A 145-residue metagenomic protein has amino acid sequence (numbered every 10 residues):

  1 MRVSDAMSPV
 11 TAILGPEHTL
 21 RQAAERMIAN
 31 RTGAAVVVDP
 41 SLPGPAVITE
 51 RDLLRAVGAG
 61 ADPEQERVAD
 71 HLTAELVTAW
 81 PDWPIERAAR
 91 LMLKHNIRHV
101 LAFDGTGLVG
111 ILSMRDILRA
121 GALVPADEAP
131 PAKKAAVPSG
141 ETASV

Functional and structural regions predicted by a protein language model:
M1-V10, T49-T78, P84-L93, L108-V145: Tandem CBS (Bateman) regulatory domains
I13-A59, V68: Acidic (E/D-rich), amphipathic helical modules within compact regulatory domains
L14-R31, V38, A79-N96, F103-D104 (+1 more regions): The conserved cystathionine-beta-synthase
P43, G105-G107: Short, well-structured beta-strand-loop connectors
R98-V100, L112: Vicinal oxygen chelate
